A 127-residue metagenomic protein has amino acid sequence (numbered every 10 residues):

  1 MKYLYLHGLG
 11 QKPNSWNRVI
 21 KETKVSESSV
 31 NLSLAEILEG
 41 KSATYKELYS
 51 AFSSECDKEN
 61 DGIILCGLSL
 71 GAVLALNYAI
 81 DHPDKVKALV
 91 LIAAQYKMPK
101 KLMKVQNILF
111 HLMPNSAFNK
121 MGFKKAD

Functional and structural regions predicted by a protein language model:
M1-E39: Conserved HGGG/HGGXW glycine-rich cap/lid loop of the alpha/beta-hydrolase fold
K2, G62-I64, A88: Structural motif
R18, N77-D81: Active-site signature of alpha/beta-hydrolase-fold catalytic machinery across serine- and Asp/Cys-nucleophile hydrolases
K21, N31-I63: Active-site loop/oxyanion-hole signature of alpha/beta-hydrolase fold enzymes
L65-G67, I92: Short beta-strand immediately N-terminal to the catalytic nucleophile in serine-hydrolase-like folds
G67-G71, A75: Gly/Ala-rich beta-loop-alpha elbow adjacent to hydrolase catalytic centers
I80, A88-S116: Flexible "cap/lid" loop of the alpha/beta hydrolase fold
A117-D127: Helix-loop "lid/cap" segments that line or gate small-molecule binding pockets
